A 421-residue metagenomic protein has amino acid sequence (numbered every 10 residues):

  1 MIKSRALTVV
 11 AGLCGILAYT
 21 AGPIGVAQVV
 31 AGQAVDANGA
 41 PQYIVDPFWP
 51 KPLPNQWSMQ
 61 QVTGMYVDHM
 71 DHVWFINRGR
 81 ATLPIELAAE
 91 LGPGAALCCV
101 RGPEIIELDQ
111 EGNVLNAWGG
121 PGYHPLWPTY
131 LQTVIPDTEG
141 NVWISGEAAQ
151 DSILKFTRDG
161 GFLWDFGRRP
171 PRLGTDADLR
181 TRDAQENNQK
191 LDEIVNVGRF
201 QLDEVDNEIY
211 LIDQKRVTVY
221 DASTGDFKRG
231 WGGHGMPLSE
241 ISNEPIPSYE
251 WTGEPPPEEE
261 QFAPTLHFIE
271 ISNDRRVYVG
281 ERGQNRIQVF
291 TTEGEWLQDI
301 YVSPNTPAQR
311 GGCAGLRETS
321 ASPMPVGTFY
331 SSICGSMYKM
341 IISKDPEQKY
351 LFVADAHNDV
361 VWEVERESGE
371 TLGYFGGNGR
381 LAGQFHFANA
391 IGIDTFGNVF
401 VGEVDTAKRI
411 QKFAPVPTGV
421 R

Functional and structural regions predicted by a protein language model:
M1-A11: Bacterial N-terminal signal peptides that target proteins for export
A11-Y19: Hydrophobic membrane-insertion alpha-helices, especially the h-region of bacterial N-terminal signal peptides
Y19-R421: Eukaryotic scaffold repeat domains enriched in small/polar residues
